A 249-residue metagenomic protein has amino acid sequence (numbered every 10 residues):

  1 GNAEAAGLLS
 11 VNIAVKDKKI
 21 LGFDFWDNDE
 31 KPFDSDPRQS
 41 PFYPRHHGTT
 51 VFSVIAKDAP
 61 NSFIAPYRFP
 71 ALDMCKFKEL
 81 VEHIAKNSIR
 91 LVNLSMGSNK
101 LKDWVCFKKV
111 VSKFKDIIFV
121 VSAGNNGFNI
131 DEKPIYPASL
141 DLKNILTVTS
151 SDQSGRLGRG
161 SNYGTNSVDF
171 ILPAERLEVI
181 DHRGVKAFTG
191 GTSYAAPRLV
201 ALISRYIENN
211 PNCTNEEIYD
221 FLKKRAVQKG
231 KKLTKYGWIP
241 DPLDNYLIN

Functional and structural regions predicted by a protein language model:
G1-N2, I135-E208, N212: Extracellular S/T/G-rich loop segment that most often corresponds to the catalytic His/Ser-adjacent loop
G1-S62, E79, H83-N87, S154 (+1 more regions): Active-site core segment of subtilase-fold serine proteases
F25, V51, I64, G160-G164 (+1 more regions): Structural signal for hydrophobic
D29, A59, L172-A174, D181 (+1 more regions): Short, small-residue-rich loop/turn micro-motifs
R45-H46, T50, P66-N144, S154 (+1 more regions): Substrate-binding/access-modulating region of protease and related hydrolase catalytic domains
I55-C75, C213-A226: Short helix-loop-beta-strand segments that form the rim/entrance of peptidase-like active sites
A56-P60, E82-K86, S112, L142 (+3 more regions): Sec-exported extracytoplasmic/periplasmic mature domains
I89-M96, W104-V105, I117, N144-T147 (+1 more regions): C-terminal subdomain of the subtilisin-like protease fold in secreted/lumenal serine endopeptidases
